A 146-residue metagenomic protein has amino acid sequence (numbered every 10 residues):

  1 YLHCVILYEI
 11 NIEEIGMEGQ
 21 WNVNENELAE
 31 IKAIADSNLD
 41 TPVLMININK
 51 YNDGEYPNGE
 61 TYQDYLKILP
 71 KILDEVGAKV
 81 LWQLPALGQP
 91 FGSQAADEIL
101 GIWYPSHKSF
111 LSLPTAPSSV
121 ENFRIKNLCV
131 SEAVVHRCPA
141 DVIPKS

Functional and structural regions predicted by a protein language model:
V5-E98, P105-S112, P139-S146: Short S/T/G/P-rich N-terminal loop/turn motif that feeds into the first structured element of a domain
D97-L100, S131-A133: Generic beta-strand structural signal
L113-S118: Short amphipathic alpha-helices in soluble, non-transmembrane regions that often serve as interface/regulatory elements
R124-S146: Charge-dense polyanion-binding interfaces
